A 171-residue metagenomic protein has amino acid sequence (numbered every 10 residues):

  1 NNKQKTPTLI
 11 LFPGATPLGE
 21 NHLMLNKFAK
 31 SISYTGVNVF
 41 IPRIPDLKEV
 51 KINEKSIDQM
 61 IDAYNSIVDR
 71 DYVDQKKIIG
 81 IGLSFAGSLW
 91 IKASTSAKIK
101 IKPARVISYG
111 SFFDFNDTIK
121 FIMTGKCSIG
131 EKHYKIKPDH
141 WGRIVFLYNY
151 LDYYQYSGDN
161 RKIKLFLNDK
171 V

Functional and structural regions predicted by a protein language model:
N1-K5, D71: Short beta-strand-to-loop junctions in surface cap/lid or active-site-entrance loops
K5-A15: Short beta-strand element of the alpha/beta-hydrolase
A15, N38, R43-L47, F112: Short beta-to-alpha linker loops that shape the active-site pocket of alpha/beta-hydrolase fold enzymes
L23-F40: Short amphipathic alpha-helix adjacent to the substrate-entry channel of hydrolases
K51-V73, S88: Alpha/beta-hydrolase active-site loop
N65-S84, I101: Gly/Ser-rich "nucleophile elbow"/oxyanion-hole loop immediately N-terminal to the catalytic nucleophile in hydrolases
G82-W90, V106: Gly/Ala-rich beta-loop-alpha elbow adjacent to hydrolase catalytic centers
K92-V171: Alpha/beta-hydrolase-fold enzymes
